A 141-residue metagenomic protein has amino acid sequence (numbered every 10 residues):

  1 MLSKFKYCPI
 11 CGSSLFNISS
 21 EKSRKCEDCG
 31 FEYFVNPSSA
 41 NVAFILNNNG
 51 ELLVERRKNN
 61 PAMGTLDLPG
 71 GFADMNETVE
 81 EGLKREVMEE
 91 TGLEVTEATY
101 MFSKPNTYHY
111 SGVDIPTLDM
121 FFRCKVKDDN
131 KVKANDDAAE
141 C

Functional and structural regions predicted by a protein language model:
M1-F5, K22, S39: Short metal-coordination and nucleic-acid-contact micro-motifs, chiefly zinc-binding Cys/His arrays
C8-C11, C26-C29: Short cysteine-rich clusters marking metal-coordination/redox-active sites
F16-N17, F34: Short functional micro-motifs and their immediate structural scaffolds
N17-S23: Short linker/helix segments within small regulatory modules
D28-L52, F72: Conserved N-terminal beta-strand and adjoining loop/helix that marks the start of the Nudix/MutT-like hydrolase domain
N47-E89: Conserved Nudix-box catalytic region and its N-terminal flanking loop in Nudix hydrolases and closely related
K104-K131: Active-site-adjacent beta-strand/loop module that shapes the phosphate/pyrophosphate-binding cleft
K133-C141: NUDIX/MutT-family hydrolases
